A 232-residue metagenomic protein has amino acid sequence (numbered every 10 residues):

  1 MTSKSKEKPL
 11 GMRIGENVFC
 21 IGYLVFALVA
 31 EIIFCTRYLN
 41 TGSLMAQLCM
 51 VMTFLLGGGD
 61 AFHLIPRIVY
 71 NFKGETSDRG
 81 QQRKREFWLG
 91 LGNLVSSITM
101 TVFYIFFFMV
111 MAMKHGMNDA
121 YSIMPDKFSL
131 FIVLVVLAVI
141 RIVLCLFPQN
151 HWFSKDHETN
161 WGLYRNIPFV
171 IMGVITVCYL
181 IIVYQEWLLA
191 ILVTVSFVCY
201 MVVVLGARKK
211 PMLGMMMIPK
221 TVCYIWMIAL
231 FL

Functional and structural regions predicted by a protein language model:
M1-P9: Short, Lys/Arg-rich, polar N-terminal cytosolic tail immediately upstream of the first transmembrane signal-anchor
E16-A27, G42-M113, K127, M215-I218 (+1 more regions): Early transmembrane hairpin module of multi-pass membrane proteins
I32-S43: Short, hydrophobic transmembrane alpha-helix segments
T41-T53, I123-L134, Q185-L192, M212: Membrane-interfacial loop-to-transmembrane alpha-helix junctions, especially the N-terminal start
G58-K73, M109-M113, A138-H157, Y179 (+2 more regions): C-terminal ends of transmembrane alpha-helices and the immediately adjacent extracellular/lumenal or cytosolic loop
Q82-G90, A120-D126, P148-T159, Y179-Y184 (+1 more regions): Short juxtamembrane and helix-loop transition motifs at transmembrane-helix boundaries in membrane proteins
I98-I175: Membrane-proximal helix-loop-helix units in multi-pass membrane proteins
V136-L137, H157-V203, P219-I225: Alpha-helical membrane segments in multi-pass integral membrane proteins
